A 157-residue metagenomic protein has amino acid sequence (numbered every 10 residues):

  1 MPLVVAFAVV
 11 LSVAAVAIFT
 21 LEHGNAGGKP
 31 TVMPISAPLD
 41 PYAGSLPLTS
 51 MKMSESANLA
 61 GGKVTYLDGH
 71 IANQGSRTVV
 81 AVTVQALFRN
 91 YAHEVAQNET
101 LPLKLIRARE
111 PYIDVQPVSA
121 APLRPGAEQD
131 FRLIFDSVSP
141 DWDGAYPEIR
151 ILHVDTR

Functional and structural regions predicted by a protein language model:
M1-Y66, S76, A121-R124, Q129 (+2 more regions): Membrane engagement elements in two modes
M53, V84, T100-L101, I151-T156: Hydrophobic/anchoring residues in structured secondary elements
T65-L67, V82-V84, E99, F131-L133 (+1 more regions): Hydrophobic residues positioned within well-ordered beta-strands of beta-sheet architectures
Y66-A72, D114-V118: N-terminal post-signal-peptidase region of extra-cytosolic proteins
R77-P122: The feature marks short-to-medium sequence segments in extracytoplasmic or secretory-pathway proteins
D114-P117, F131-F135: Aromatic-residue hotspot detector
